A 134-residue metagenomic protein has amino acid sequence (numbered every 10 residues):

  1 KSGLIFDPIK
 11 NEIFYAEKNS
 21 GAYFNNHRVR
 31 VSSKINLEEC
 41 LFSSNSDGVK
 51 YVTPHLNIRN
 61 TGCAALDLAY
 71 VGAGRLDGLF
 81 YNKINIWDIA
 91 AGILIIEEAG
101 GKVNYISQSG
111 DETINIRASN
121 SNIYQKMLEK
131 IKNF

Functional and structural regions predicted by a protein language model:
K1-Y23: DPxDG-like acidic metal-binding loop motif
R30-F134: An extended, acidic
